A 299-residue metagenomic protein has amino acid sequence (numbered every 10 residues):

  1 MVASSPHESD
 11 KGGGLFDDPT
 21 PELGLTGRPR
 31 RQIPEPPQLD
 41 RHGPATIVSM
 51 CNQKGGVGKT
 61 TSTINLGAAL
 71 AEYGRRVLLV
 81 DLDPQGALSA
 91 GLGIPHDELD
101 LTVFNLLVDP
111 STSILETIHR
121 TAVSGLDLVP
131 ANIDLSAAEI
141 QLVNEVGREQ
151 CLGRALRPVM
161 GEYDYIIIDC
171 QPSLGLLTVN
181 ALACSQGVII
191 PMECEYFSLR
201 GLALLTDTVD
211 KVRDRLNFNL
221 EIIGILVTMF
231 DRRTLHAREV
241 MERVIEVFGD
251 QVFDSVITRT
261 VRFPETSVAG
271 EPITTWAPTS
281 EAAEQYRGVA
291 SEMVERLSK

Functional and structural regions predicted by a protein language model:
M1-K299: P-loop NTP-binding core
